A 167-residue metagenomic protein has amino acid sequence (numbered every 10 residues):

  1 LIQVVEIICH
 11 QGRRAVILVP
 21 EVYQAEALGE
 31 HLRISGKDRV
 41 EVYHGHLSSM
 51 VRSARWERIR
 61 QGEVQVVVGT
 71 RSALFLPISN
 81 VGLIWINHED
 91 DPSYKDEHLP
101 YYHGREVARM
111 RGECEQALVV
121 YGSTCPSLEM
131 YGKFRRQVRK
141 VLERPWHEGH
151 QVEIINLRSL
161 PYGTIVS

Functional and structural regions predicted by a protein language model:
L1-R13, R33: Walker A/P-loop NTP-binding motif
L1-V4, M110-S167: Conserved interdomain linker/interface between the two RecA-like ATPase lobes of SF2 helicase motors
G12-R13, K37, V64, A117: Short, high-confidence coil segments that cap the C-terminus of an alpha-helix and link into the following beta-strand
R13-E21, E41-Y43: Conserved RecA-like ASCE P-loop NTPase motor core of nucleic-acid helicases/translocases
V19-V22, G69-S72, H88-E89, G122-P126 (+1 more regions): A short beta-strand-to-loop transition that corresponds to the Sensor-1 phosphate-sensing loop of AAA+ P-loop ATPases
E30-V67, F75-S79: Conserved motor-coupling elements within RecA-like helicase/translocase cores
E41-S49, D91-Y101, L160-T164: Flexible beta-alpha connector loops of hexameric P-loop NTPases
I59-Q65, R71-V120: SF2 helicase catalytic motif II
